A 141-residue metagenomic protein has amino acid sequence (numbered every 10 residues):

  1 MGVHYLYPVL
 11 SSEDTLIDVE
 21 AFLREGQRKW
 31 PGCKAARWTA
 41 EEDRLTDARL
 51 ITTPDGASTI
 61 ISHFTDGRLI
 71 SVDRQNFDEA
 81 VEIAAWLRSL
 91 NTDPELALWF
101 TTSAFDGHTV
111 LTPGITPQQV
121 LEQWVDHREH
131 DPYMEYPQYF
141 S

Functional and structural regions predicted by a protein language model:
M1-A36, Q138-S141: Short, extreme N-terminal segment that most often corresponds to the first beta-strand
R28-H63: Structured domain cores in non-transmembrane regions
R49-S141: Charged interaction segments
